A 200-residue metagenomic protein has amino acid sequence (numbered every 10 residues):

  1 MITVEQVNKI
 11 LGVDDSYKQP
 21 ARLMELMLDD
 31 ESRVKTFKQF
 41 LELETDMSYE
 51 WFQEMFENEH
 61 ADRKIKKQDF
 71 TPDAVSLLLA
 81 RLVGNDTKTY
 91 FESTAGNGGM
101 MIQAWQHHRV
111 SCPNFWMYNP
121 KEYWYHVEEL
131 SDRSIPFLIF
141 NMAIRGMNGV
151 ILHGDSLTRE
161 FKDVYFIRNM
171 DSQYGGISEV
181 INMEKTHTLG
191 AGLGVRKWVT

Functional and structural regions predicted by a protein language model:
M1-T200: Class I S-adenosyl-L-methionine-dependent methyltransferase catalytic core
